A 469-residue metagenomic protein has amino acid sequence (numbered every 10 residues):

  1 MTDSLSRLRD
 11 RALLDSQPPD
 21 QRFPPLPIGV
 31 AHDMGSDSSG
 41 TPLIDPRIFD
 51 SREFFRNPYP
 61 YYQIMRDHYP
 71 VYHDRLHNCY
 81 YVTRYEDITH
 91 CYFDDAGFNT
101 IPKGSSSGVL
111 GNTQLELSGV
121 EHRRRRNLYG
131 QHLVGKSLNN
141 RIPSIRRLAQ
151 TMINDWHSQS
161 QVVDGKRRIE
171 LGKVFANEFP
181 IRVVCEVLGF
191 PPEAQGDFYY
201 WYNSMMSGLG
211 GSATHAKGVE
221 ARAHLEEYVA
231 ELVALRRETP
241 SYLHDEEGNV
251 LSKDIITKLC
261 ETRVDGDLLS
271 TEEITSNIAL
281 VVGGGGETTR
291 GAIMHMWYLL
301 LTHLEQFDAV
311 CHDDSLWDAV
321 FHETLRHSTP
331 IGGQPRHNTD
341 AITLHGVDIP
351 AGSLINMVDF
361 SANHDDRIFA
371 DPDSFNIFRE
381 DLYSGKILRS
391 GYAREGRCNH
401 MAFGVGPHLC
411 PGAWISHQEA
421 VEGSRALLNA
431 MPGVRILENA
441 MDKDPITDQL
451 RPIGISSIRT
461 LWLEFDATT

Functional and structural regions predicted by a protein language model:
T2-T469: Cytochrome P450
